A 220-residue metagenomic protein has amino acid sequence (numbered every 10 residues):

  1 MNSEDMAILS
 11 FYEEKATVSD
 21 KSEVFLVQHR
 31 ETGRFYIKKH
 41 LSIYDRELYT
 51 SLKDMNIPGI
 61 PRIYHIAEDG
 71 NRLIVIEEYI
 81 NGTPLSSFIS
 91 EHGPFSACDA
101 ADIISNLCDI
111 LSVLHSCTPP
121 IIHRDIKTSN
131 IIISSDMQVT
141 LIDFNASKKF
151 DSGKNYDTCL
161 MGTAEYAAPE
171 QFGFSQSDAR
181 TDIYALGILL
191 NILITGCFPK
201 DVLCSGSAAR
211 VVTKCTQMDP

Functional and structural regions predicted by a protein language model:
F11-T50: ATP-binding glycine-rich loop module of kinase domains
N56-H65: Conserved HxN/HPN-centered segment at the entrance to the catalytic loop of eukaryotic protein kinase-like domains
G70-P84, F88: Conserved short submotifs of the Hanks-type protein kinase catalytic core that shape the nucleotide-binding pocket
I103-I104: Activation segment signature within eukaryotic-like protein kinase domains
H115-I133: Catalytic-loop of the protein kinase fold
Y156-E170: Conserved activation segment of eukaryotic-like protein kinases, specifically the C-terminal portion of the activation
D182: Conserved catalytic-loop aspartate of Hanks-type protein kinases
A185-T195: Short, conserved alpha-helix in the C-lobe of eukaryotic-like protein kinase catalytic domains
